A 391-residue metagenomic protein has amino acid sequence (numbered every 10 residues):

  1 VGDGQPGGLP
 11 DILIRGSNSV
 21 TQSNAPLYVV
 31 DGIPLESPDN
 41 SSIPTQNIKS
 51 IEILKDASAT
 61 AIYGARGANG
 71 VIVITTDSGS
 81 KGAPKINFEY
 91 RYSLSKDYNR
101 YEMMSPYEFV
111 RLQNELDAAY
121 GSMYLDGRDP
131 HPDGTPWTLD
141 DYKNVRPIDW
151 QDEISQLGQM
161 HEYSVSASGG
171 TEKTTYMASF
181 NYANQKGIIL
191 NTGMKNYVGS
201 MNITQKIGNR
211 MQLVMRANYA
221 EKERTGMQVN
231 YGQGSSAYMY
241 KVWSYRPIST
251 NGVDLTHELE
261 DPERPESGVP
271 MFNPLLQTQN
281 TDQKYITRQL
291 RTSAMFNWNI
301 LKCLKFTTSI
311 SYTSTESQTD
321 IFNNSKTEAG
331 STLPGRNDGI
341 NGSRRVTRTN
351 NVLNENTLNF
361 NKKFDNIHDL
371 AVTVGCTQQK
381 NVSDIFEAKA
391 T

Functional and structural regions predicted by a protein language model:
V1-S200, Q205-A220, R291-T292: Short, small/polar-rich motifs associated with maturation and membrane association, primarily at protein termini
S80-R146, G187-T192, V198, N202-R291 (+2 more regions): Surface-exposed loop/interface segments of Gram-negative outer-membrane beta-barrel transport/assembly proteins
N299: Functionally critical loop-and-helix segments that line ligand-binding/catalytic clefts of soluble enzyme domains
